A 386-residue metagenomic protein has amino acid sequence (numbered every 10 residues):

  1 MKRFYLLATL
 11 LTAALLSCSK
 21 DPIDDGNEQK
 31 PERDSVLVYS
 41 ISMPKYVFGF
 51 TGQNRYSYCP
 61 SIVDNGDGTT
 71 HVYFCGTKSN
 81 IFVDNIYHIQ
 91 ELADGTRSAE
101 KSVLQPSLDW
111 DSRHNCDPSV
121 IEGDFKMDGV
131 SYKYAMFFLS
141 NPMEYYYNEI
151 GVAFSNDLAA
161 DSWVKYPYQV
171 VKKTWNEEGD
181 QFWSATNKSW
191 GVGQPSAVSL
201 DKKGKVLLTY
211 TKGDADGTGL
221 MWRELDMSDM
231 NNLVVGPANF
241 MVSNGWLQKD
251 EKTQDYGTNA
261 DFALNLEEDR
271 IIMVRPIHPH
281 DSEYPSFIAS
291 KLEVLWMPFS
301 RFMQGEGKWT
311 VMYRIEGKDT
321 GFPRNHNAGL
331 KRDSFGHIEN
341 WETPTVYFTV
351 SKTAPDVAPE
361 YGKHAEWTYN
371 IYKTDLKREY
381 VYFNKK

Functional and structural regions predicted by a protein language model:
F4-A13: Sec-dependent N-terminal signal peptides
L15-S17: C-terminal motif of bacterial Sec signal peptides marking the signal peptidase cleavage site
S19-R113, E122-K188, V198-D255, L264-P323 (+1 more regions): Beta-rich carbohydrate-recognition and catalytic domains
C59-S61, D117-S119, Q194-S196, N259-D261 (+1 more regions): Conserved beta-strand position repeated once per blade in WD40 beta-propeller domains
S189-G193: WD40 beta-propeller repeat blades
